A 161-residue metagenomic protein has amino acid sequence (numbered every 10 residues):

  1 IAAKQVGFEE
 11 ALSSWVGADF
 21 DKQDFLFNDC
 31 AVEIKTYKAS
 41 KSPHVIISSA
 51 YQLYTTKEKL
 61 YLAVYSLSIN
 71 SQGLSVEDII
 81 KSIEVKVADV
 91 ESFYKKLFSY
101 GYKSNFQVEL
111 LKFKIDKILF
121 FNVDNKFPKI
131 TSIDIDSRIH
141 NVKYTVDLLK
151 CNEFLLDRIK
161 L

Functional and structural regions predicted by a protein language model:
I1-D21, Y37-L161: Nucleic-acid endonuclease domains
D24-E33: Active-site beta-strand-loop-beta-strand hairpin of nuclease catalytic cores that positions key catalytic residues
